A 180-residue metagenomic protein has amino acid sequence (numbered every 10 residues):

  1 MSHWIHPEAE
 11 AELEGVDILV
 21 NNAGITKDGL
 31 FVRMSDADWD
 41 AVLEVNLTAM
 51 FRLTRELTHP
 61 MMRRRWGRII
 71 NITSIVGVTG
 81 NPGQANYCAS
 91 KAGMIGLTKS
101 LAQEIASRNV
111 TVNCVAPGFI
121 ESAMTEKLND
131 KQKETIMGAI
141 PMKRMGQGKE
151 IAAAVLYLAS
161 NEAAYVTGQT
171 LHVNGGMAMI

Functional and structural regions predicted by a protein language model:
L30-F31, D38-L43, T125, I136: Substrate-binding pocket helix/loop in short-chain dehydrogenase/reductase
V32, T79-A85, S107-R108, K143 (+1 more regions): Active-site loop immediately N-terminal to the catalytic Tyr-X3-Lys motif of short-chain dehydrogenase/reductase
T54, S90, T98: Active-site helix of classical SDR
H59, Q103-S107, A164: Alpha-helical segment proximal to the catalytic Tyr-Lys
S74: Residue(s) in the substrate-gating loop at a strand-loop-helix junction that position the organic substrate next
A106, T111, V166-G168, N174: Short, small/polar-rich loop/turn modules that mediate ligand/substrate recognition or access, typified
I140-I151, E162: A conserved structural motif in NAD(P)-dependent oxidoreductases
